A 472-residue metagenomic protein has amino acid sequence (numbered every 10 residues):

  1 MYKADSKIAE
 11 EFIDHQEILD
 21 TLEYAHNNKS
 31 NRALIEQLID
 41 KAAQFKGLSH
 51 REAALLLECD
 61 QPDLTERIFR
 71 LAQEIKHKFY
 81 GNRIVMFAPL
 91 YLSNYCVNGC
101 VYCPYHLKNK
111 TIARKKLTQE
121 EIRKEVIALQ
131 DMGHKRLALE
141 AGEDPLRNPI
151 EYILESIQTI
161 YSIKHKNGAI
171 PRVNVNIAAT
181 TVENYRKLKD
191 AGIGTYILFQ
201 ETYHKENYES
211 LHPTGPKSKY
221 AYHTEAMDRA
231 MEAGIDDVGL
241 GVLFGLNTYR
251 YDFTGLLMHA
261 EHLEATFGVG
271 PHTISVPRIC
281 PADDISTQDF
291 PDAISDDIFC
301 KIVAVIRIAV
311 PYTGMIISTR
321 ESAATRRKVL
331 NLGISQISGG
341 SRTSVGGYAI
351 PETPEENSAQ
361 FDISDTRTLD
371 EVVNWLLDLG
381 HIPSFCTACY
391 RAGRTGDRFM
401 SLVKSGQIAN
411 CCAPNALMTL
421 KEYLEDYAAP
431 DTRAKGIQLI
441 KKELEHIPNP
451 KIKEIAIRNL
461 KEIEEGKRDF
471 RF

Functional and structural regions predicted by a protein language model:
M1-Q37, K41, R327-S335, S341-F472: Radical SAM enzyme core and accessory elements
E36, D40, G47-I84: An N-cap/entry alpha-helix motif that binds or orients negatively charged groups
K41, I75, L129-M132, I163 (+4 more regions): Change "in soluble alpha/beta enzymes" to "in soluble alpha/beta proteins
Y80-E121: Canonical Radical SAM [4Fe-4S] cluster-binding loop centered on the CxxxCxxC motif and its immediate flanking residues
A88, V126, L154-Y161, Y185 (+5 more regions): Generic structural signal for well-ordered alpha-helices, preferentially at hydrophobic/aromatic core positions
L107-K124, A128-M231, D237-L240, F244-L246 (+2 more regions): Core AdoMet radical
A141, T195, Q200, A221-I285 (+3 more regions): Conserved C-terminal portion of the radical SAM core fold that forms the substrate/S-adenosylmethionine-binding
L211-K217, Q288-D292, S358: Short glycine-enriched, charge-decorated loop/helix-capping segments at active-site entrances that position
